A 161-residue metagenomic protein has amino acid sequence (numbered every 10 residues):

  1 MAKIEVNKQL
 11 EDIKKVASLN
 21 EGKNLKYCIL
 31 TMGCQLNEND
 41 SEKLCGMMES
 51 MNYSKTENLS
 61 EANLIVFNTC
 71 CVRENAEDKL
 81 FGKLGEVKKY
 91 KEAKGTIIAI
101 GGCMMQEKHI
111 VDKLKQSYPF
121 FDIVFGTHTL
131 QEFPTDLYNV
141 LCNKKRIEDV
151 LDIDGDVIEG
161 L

Functional and structural regions predicted by a protein language model:
M1-L161: Proteins enriched for Cys/Gly/acidic motifs involved in redox and nucleic-acid/cofactor modification
